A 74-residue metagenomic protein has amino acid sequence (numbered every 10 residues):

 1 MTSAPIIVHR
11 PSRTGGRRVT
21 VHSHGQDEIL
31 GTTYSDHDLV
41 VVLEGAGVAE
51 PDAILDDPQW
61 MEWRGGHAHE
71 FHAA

Functional and structural regions predicted by a protein language model:
T2-P51, D56: A short, structured beta-strand/loop element
A49-A74: Short, mixed-charge low-complexity intrinsically disordered segments
